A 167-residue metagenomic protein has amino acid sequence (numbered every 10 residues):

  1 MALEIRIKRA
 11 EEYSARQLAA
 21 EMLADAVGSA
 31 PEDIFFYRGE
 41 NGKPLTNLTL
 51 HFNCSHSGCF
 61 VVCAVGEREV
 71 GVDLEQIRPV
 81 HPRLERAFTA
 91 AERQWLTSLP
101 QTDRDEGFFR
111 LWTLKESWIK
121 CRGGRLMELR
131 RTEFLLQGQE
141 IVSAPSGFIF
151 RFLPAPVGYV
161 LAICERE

Functional and structural regions predicted by a protein language model:
M1-E167: Core catalytic alpha/beta fold that binds nucleotide/phospho-ligands
